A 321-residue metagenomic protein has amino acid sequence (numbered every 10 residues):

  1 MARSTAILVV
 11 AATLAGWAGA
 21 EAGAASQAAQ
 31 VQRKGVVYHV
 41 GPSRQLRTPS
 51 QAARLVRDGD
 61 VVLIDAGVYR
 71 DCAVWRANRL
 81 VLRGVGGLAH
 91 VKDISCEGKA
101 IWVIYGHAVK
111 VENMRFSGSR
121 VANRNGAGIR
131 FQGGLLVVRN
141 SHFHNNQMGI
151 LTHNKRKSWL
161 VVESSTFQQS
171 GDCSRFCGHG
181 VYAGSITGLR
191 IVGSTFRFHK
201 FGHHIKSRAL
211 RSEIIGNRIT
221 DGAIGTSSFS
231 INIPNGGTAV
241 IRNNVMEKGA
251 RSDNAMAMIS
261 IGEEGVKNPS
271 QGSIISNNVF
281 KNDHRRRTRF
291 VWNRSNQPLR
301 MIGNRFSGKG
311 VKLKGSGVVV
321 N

Functional and structural regions predicted by a protein language model:
M1-I7: Bacterial N-terminal signal peptides that target proteins for export
I7-G16: Bacterial N-terminal signal peptides
G19-Q51, L55: Right-handed parallel beta-helix/beta-solenoid
K34, H39, S43-R47, V61-A66 (+2 more regions): Right-handed parallel beta-helix/beta-spiral solenoid domain characteristic of secreted/periplasmic
T48-L55, R70-A77, G202: Short, T/G/N/S-enriched strand-turn elements that build extracellular solenoid repeat scaffolds
D65-A66, R79, R83-H90, H107-G118 (+8 more regions): Right-handed parallel beta-helix
I94-W102, A122-R130, N145-N154, C173-A183 (+4 more regions): Extracellular beta-strand/beta-solenoid scaffold signature
